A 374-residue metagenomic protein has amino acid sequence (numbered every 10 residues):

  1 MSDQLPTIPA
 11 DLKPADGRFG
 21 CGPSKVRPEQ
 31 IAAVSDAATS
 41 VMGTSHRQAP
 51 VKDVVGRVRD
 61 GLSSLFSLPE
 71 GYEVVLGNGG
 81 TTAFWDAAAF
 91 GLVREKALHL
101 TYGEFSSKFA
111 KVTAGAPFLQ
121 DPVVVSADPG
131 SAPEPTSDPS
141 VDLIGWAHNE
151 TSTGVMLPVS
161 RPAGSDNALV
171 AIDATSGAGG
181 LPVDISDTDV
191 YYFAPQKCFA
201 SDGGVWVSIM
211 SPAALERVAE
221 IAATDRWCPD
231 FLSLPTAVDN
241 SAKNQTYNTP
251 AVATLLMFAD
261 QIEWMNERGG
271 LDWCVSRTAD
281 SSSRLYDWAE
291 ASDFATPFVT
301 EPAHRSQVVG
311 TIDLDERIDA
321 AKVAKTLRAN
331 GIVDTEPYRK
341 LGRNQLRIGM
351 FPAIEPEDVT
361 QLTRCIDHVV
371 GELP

Functional and structural regions predicted by a protein language model:
M1-S45: N-terminal "arm"/small-domain region of PLP-dependent enzymes with the aminotransferase-like
S2, D11, D16, K340 (+1 more regions): PLP-dependent enzyme catalytic core of the Aspartate aminotransferase-like
K25, Q196-Y286: Active-site C-terminal subdomain of aminotransferase-like
A38-A87, K108-V112: Conserved N-terminal alpha-helix of the aminotransferase class I/II PLP-enzyme fold
T82-A83, A87-D142: PLP-dependent aminotransferase-like
S126-G179, V190: Active-site phosphate-binding strand-loop segment of PLP-dependent enzymes
I185-Q196, W206: Conserved active-site segment immediately N-terminal to the catalytic lysine that forms the internal aldimine
T296-T326: Conserved PLP-binding catalytic core of the aspartate aminotransferase-like
